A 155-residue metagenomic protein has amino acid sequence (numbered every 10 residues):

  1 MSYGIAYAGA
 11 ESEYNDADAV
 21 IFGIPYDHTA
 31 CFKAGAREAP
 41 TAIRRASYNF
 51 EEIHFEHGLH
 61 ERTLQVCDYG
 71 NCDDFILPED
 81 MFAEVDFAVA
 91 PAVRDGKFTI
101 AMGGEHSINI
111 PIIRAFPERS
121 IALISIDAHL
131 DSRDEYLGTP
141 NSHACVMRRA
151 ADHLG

Functional and structural regions predicted by a protein language model:
M1-G155: Conserved alpha-helical scaffold segments that buttress catalytic/binding sites
